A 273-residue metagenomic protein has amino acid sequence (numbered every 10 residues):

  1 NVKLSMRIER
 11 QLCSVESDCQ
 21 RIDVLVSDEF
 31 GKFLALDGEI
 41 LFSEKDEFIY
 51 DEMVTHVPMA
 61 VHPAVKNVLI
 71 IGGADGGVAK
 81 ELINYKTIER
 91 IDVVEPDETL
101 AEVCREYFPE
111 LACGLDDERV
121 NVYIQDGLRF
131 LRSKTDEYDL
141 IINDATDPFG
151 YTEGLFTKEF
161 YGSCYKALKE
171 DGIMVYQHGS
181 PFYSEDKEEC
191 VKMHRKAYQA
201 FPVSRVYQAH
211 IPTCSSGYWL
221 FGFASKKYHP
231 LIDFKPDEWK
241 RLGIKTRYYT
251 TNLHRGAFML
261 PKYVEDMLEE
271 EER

Functional and structural regions predicted by a protein language model:
N1-E52, H56-A60, N84: Rossmann-like AdoMet
N1-V26, S216-R273: SAM/dcSAM-binding transferase cores
S17, F42-D171, Y183-C190: The AdoMet/dcAdoMet-binding core of the Class I SAM-like
G114, M174, S204-R205: Short, structured loop/turn "capping" segments at alpha-beta junctions
D147, S180, H210: Active-site-proximal loop/turn and secondary-structure-junction residues that shape catalytic pockets, frequently
Y161-G162, K187-Q208, G222: Conserved Class I S-adenosyl-L-methionine
D171-H178: Conserved beta-strand signature within the Rossmann-like core of class I S-adenosyl-L-methionine
